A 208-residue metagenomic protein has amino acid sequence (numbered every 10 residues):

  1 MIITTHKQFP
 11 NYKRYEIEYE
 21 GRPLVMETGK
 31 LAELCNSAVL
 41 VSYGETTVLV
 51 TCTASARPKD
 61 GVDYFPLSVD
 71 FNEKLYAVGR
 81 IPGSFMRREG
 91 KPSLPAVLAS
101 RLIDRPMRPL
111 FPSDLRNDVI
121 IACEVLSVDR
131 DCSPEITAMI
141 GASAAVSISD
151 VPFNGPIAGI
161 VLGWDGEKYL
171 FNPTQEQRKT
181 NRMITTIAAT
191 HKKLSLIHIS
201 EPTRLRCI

Functional and structural regions predicted by a protein language model:
M1-E33: Short, Gly/Pro- and small/polar-rich lid/capping loops
R14-E18, P23-E27, V39-S42, L49-T51 (+7 more regions): Structured core elements
E16, K30-A32, V39-L40, K59 (+3 more regions): Replace "in large, NTP-powered and nucleic-acid-processing enzymes" with "in large, NTP-powered factors and other
V25, L49, I103, S113-V161: Glycine-rich anion/phosphate-binding loop at the beta-strand->alpha-helix junction
N36-V119, V125-S127, C132, H191: Glycine-rich, flexible beta-strand/loop modules in the N-terminal catalytic cores of phosphate-handling
F65, N72, Y76-G79, I157-L196: A structural-propensity feature for long, helix-poor, extended segments
P82, M86, L98, L102 (+2 more regions): Small-residue-enriched alpha-helical segments and adjacent helix-cap loops that form tight helix-helix packing
I197-I208: Single conserved hydrophobic/aromatic residue that forms the stacking wall/gate of nucleotide- or nucleobase-binding
